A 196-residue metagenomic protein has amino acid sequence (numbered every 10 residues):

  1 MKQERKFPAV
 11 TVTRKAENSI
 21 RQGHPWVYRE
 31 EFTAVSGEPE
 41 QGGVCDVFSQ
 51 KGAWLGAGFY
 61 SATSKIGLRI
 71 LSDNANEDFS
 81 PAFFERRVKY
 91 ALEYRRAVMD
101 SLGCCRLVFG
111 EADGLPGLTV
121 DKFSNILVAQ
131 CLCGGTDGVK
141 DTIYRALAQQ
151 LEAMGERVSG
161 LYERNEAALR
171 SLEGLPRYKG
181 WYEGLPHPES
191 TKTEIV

Functional and structural regions predicted by a protein language model:
M1-S124, K192: Non-catalytic accessory regions of SAM-dependent methyltransferases
C45, I126-L127, S159-L161: Structural motif
I70, D100, V139-D141, E173: Short linear functional motifs in flexible/disordered or boundary regions
D73-A75, G138, A146-A148: Short, charged/polar low-complexity linear motifs in solvent-exposed/disordered segments
F79-S80, D137-D141: Short, conserved charged micro-motifs
E111-L115, T119-D121, D141-V196: Non-catalytic substrate-recognition/targeting regions of SAM-dependent transferases
S124-D137: A short interface-forming secondary-structure element
